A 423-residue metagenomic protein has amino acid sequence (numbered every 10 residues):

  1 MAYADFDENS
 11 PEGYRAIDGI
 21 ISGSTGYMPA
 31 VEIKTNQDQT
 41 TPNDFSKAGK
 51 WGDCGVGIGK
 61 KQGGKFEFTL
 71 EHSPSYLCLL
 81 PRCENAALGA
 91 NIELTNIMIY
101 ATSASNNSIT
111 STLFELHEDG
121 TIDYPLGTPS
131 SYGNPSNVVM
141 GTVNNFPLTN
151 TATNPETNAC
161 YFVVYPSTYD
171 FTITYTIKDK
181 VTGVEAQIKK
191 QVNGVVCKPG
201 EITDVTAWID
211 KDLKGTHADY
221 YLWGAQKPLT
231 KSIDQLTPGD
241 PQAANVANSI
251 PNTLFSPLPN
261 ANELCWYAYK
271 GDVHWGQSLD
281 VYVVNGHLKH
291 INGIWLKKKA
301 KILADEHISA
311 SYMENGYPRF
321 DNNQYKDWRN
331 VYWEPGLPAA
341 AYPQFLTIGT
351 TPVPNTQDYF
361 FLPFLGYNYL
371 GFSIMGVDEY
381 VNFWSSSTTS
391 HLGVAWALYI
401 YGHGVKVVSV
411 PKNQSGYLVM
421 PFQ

Functional and structural regions predicted by a protein language model:
M1-A90, P147-T151, Q191, V196-K211: Short, low-hydrophobicity acidic/polar segments
M1-D18, E93-P199, D204, N252-F255 (+3 more regions): Tryptophan-paired
M1-G26, D210-G286: Solvent-exposed N-terminal domain segments of exported/luminal and surface proteins
Y3-D5, R82, Y100-T102, W208 (+4 more regions): Structured loops at beta-to-helix junctions and adjacent beta-edge loops in soluble globular domains
K61-E71, N154-E156, C160-S167, I374-M375 (+1 more regions): Exposed beta-sheet edge/beta-hairpin loop segments within beta-rich domains
K65, P74-C78, L94, A159 (+5 more regions): Extracellular structured ligand-interaction cores
V273-G276, V281-Y282, G286-L296, A300-A304 (+2 more regions): Conserved functional acidic sites
K299, E306-Q423: C-terminal, surface-exposed recognition/capping segments
